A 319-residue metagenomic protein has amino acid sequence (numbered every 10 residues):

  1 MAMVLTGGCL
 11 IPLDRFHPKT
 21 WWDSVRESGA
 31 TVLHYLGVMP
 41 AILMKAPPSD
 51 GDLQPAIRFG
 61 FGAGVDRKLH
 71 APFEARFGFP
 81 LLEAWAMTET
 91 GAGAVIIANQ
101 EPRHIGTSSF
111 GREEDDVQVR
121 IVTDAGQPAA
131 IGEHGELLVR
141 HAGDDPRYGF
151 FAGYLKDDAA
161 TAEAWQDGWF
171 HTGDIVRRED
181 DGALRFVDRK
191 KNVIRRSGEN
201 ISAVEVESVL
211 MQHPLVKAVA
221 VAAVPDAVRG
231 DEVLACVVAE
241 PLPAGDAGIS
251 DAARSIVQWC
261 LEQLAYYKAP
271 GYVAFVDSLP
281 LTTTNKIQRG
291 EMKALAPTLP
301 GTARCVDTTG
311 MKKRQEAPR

Functional and structural regions predicted by a protein language model:
M1, L5-G8, W22, E27-L36 (+3 more regions): Gly/Ser/Thr-rich phosphate-binding loop
G8-E27, I201-V206: ATP-dependent adenylate-forming carboxylate-activation enzymes
G78, D116, L215-A218, Y266-Y272 (+1 more regions): Glycine-centered tight turns that cap/initiate beta-strands
A86, G111, D174, G198: Active-site glycine-centered loops adjacent to acidic/histidine catalytic or metal-binding residues that shape
T107-E113, A164-G168: Short Gly/Pro-enriched turn/cap motifs at secondary-structure boundaries
E113-D116, Q127-E163: Conserved ATP/PPi-binding loop(s) of AMP-dependent carboxylate-activating enzymes
V139-R147, A152-G153, A160, I175-K268 (+3 more regions): AMP-binding/adenylate-forming catalytic core of the ANL superfamily
L264-K286, V306-R319: AMP-binding/adenylate-forming catalytic domain of the ANL superfamily
